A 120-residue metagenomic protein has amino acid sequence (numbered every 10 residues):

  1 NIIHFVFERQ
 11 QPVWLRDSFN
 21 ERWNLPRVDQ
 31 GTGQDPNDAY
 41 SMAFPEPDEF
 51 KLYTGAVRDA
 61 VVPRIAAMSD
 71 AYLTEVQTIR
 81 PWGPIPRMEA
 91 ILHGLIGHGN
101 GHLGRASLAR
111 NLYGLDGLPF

Functional and structural regions predicted by a protein language model:
N1-Q34, T78-F120: Short, contiguous alpha-helical
P26-E75, A90-G97: Acidic/histidine-rich alpha-helical segments that form the ligand environment of transition-metal centers
